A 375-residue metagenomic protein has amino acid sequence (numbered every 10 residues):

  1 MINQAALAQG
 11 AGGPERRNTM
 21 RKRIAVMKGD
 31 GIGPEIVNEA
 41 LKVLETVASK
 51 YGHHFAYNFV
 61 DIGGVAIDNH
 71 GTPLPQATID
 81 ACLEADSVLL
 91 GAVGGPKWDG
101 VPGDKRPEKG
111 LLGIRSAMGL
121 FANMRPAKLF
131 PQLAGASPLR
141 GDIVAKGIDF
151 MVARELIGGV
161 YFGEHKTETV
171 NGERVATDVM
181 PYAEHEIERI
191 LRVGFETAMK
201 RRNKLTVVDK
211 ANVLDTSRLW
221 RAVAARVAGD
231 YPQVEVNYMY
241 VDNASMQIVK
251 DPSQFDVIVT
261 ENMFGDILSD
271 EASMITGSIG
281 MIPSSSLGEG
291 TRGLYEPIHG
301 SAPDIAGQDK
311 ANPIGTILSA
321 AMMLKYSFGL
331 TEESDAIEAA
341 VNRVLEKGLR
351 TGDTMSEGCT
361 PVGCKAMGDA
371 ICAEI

Functional and structural regions predicted by a protein language model:
N3-Q4, G10-T19: Short, Lys/Arg-enriched N-terminal segments with co-localized hydrophobic residues within the first ~10-30 amino acids
A25-K42, T46-A48, V170-D242, Q254: Glycine-rich phosphate/diphosphate-binding loop of Rossmann-like nucleotide-binding domains
D30-G33, D86, A153, G194 (+4 more regions): Buried hydrophobic positions in well-ordered alpha/beta secondary-structure cores of metabolic enzymes
E45-H53, E84-S87, S116-N123, L129 (+9 more regions): Generic secondary-structure signature for well-ordered alpha-helical cores
G52-Q76, M246-I248: N-terminal beta-loop-helix "entrance" segment that forms/cooperates in small-molecule cofactor or anionic ligand
G64-I67, V249-L349: Glycine-rich phosphate/nucleotide-binding loop
D68-T177, M263-G265: N-terminal glycine-rich phosphate/adenylate-binding segment common to multiple enzyme folds
G158, G163-T206, A211-V213, Y231 (+2 more regions): Glycine-rich phosphate/pyrophosphate-binding loop and the adjoining helix
